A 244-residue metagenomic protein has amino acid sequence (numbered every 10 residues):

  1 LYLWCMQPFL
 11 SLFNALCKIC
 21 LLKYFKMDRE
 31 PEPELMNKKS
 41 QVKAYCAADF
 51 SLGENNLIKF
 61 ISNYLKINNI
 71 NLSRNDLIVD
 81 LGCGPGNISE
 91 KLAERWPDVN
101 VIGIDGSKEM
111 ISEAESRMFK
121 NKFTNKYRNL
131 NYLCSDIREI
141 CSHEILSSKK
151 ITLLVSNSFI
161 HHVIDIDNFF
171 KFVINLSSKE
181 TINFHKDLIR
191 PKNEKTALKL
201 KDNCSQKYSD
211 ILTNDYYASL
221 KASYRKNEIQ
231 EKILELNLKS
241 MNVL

Functional and structural regions predicted by a protein language model:
L16, C20-A44: N-terminal, positively charged/glycine-rich alpha-helical extensions of SAM-dependent methyltransferases
S51-S73: Conserved alpha-helix/loop element of class I SAM-dependent methyltransferases that forms part of the SAM/SAH-binding
R74-G84: Conserved class I S-adenosyl-L-methionine
V79, N87-E139: Class I SAM-dependent methyltransferase SAM/SAH-binding core
V155: A conserved beta-strand element that flanks and buttresses the S-adenosyl-L-methionine
V163-V173: A short, conserved alpha-helix within the catalytic core of class I
E180-D187: Conserved beta-strand signature within the Rossmann-like core of class I S-adenosyl-L-methionine
L188-I233, N242: C-terminal alpha-helical "lid/dimerization" subdomain adjacent to the S-adenosyl-L-methionine
